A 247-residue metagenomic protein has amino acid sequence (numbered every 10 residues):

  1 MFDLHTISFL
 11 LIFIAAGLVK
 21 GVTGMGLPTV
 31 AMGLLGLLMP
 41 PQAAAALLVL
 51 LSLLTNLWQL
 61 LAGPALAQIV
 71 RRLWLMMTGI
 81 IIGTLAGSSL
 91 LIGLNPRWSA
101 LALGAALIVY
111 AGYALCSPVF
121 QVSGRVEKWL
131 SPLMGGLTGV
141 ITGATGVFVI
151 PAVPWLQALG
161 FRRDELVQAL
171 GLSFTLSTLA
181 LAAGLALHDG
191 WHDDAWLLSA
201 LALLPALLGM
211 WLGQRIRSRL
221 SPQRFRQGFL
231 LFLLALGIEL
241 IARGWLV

Functional and structural regions predicted by a protein language model:
M1-L38, Q121-L170, S177: Selected transmembrane alpha-helices and immediately adjacent juxtamembrane segments of polytopic inner-membrane
H5-T6, L11, L35-L53, R97-L107 (+2 more regions): Structural signature of hydrophobic alpha-helical transmembrane segments
L11, A15, L50-L57, W74 (+8 more regions): Hydrophobic residues within alpha-helical transmembrane segments of multi-pass solute transporters/permease subunits
L38-Q42, G63-I69, Q157-E165, H188-H192: Juxtamembrane helix-boundary/capping and inter-helix hinge elements in multi-pass membrane proteins
A43-L50, L101, Q168, L172 (+2 more regions): Signature of the 12-TM Major Facilitator Superfamily
A44, A86-L91, I141-V147, L181-G184 (+1 more regions): Hydrophobic alpha-helical transmembrane segments in multi-pass integral membrane proteins
L47-P96, L179-Q223: Selective hydrophobic functional segments
N56-A67, S88, A102-E127, Q214-R215 (+1 more regions): Transmembrane helix exit motif
